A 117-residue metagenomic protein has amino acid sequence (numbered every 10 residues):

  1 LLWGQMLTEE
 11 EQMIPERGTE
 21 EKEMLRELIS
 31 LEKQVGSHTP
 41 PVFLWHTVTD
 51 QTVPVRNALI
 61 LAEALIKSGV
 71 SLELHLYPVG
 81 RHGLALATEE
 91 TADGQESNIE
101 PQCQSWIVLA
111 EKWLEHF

Functional and structural regions predicted by a protein language model:
L1-F117: Alpha/beta-hydrolase superfamily serine-hydrolase fold, recognizing
